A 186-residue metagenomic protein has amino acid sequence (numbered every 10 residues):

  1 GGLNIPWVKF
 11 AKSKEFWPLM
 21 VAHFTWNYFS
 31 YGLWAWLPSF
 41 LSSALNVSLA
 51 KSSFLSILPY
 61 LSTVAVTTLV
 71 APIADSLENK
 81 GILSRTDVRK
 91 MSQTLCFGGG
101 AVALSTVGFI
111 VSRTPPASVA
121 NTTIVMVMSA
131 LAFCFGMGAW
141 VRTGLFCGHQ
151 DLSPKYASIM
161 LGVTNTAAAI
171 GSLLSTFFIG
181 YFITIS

Functional and structural regions predicted by a protein language model:
G1-I5: Flexible cytoplasmic inter-helical loops of multi-pass small-molecule transporters
V8, K14-W26, L58, C96 (+3 more regions): Alpha-helical transmembrane segments of MFS and MFS-like solute carriers/permeases
A11-A71, G108, G138-Q150, S172-T176: Extracytoplasmic gate region of multi-pass secondary transporters
L41-S42, I73-A74, E78, F178-S186: Interfacial helix-cap and linker-helix signal at transmembrane-aqueous boundaries of multi-pass secondary transporters
A44-S62, V88-K90, V125-S129, I159-G162: Loop-to-transmembrane helix entry
T67-T68, P154-I185: A late C-terminal transmembrane helix in Major Facilitator Superfamily
N79-K80, G148-S158: Paired intracellular helix-loop junctions of major facilitator superfamily
T86-G144: C-terminal transmembrane helical hairpin of 12-TM major facilitator-type secondary transporters
